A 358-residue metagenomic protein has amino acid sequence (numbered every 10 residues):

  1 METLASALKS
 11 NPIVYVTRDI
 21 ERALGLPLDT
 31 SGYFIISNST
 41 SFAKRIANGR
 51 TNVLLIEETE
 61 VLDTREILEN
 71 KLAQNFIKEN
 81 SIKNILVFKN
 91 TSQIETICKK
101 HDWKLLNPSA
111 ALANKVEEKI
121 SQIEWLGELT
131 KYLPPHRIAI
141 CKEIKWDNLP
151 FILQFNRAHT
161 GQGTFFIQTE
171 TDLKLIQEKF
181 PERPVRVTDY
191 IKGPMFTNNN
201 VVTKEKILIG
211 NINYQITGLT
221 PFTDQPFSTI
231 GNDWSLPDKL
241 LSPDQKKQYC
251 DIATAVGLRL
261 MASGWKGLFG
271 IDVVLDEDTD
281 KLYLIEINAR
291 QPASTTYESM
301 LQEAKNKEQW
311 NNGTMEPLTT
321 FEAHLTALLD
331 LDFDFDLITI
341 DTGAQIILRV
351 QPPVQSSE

Functional and structural regions predicted by a protein language model:
M1-A111: ATP-binding N-terminal substructure of ATP-dependent carboxylate-amine bond-forming enzymes
V53-R65, L133-C141, F165-Q168: Short acidic-hydrophobic, aromatic-tinged amphipathic segments that line or gate anion-handling sites
K99-F165: A conserved helix-loop-beta module that forms one wall/lid of the active-site cleft in ATP-utilizing catalytic domains
Y132-P134, I152, T164-T197, T223 (+3 more regions): Conserved ATP-binding module of the ATP-grasp superfamily
Q168-D224, L275-Y283, D341, Q345-V354: Phosphate-binding site of ATP-dependent enzymes
K192, N200-V256, N288-A323: ATP-dependent carboxylate/phosphate-activation module, predominantly the ATP-grasp catalytic core and closely related
S228-T279, L328-V350: A long amphipathic alpha-helix within ATP-dependent nucleotide-binding catalytic cores
D278-E358: C-terminal structural cap/anchor segments
